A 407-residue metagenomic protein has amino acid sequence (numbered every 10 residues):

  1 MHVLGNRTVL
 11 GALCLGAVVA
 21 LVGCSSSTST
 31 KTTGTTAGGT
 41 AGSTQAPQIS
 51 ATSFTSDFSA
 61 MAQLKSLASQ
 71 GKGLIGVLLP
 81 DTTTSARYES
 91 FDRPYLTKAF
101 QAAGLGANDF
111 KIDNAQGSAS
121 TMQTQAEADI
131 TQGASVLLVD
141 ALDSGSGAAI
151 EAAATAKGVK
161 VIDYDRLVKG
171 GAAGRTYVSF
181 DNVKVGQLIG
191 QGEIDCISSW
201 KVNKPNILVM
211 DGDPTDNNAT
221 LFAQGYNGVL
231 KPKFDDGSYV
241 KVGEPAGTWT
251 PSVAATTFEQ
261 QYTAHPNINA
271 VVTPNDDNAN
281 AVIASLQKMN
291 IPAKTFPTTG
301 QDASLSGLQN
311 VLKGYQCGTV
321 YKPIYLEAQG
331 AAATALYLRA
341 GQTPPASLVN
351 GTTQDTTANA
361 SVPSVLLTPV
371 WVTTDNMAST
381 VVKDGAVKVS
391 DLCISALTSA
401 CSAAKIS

Functional and structural regions predicted by a protein language model:
H2-N6, A12, C24-S407: A residue-level marker of the well-folded mature domains of exported/periplasmic proteins
C14-V18: Hydrophobic helical h-region of N-terminal Sec-dependent signal peptides in bacterial secretory/periplasmic proteins
V19-G23: C-terminal motif of bacterial Sec signal peptides marking the signal peptidase cleavage site
